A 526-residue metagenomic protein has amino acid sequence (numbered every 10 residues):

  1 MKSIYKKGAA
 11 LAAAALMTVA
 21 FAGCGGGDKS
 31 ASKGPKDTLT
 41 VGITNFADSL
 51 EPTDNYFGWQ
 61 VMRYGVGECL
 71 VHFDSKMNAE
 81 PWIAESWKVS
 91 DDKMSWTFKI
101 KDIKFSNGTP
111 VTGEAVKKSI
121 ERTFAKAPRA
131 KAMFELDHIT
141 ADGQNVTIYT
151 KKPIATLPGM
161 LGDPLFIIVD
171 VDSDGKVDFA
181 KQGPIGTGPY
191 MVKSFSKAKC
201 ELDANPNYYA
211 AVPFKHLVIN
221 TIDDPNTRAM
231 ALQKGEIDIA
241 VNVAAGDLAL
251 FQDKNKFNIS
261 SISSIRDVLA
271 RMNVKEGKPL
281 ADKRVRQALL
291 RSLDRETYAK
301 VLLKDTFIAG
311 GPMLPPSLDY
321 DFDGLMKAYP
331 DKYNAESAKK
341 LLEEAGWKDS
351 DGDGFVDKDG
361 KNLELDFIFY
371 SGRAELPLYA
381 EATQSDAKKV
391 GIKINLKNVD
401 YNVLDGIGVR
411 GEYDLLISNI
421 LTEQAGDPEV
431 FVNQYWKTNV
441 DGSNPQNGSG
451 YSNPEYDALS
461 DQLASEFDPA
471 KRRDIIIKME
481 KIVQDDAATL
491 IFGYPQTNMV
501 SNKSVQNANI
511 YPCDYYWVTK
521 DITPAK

Functional and structural regions predicted by a protein language model:
G42-V89, E121, I185, C513-Y515: N-terminal lobe/hinge region of extracytoplasmic solute-binding protein
D74-N78, G162-V212, H216, N334-E336 (+1 more regions): Gly/Pro-rich hinge or "lid" segments in bacterial periplasmic/extracellular proteins
E85-K126, T147, P279-A281: Aromatic- and charge-enriched surface segment that lines or borders ligand/interaction sites
K88, D92, K131-D172: Surface-exposed binding/hinge segments that line and control ligand-binding clefts or catalytic entry sites
N205-L250, K393-N395, D400-Y401: Ligand-site clamp/hinge motif
L293-G324, E375-Q384, G408-K526: Detector for C-terminal structural segments
A309-S350, S371-P377: Structural transition elements
K348-E423, T497: Ligand/substrate-recognition segments at binding pockets and active sites
